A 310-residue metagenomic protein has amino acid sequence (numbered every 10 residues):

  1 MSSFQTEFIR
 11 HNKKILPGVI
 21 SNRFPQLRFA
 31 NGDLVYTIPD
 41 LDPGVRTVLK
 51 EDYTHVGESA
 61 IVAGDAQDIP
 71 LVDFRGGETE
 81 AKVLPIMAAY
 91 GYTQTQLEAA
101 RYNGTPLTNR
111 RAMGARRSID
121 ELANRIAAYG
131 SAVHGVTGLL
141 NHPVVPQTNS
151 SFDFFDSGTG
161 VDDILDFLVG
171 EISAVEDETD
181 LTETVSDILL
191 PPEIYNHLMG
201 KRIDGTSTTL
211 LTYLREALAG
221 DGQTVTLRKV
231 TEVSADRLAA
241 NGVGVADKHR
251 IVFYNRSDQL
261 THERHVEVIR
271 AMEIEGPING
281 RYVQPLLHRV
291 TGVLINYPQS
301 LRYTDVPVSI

Functional and structural regions predicted by a protein language model:
M1-D52, K201-I310: Sequence/fold signature of self-assembling virion shell proteins
M1-R28, E58-E80, G114, I119 (+2 more regions): Short N-terminal signal/transit or membrane-insertion segments and the immediately adjacent low-complexity/disordered
L27-G104: Long, hydrophobic/aromatic-enriched structural stretches that serve as scaffold segments
G91-F167: Alpha-helical scaffold segments that mediate packing/assembly in large oligomeric complexes
T93-T95, L190-E193, Y297: Helix N-cap / beta->alpha transition motif
A112, R116-I119, I172, L211-R215: Short, well-ordered alpha-helical packing segments
L140-L210: Extended, solvent-exposed, turn-rich assembly/linker loops in the middle of proteins
